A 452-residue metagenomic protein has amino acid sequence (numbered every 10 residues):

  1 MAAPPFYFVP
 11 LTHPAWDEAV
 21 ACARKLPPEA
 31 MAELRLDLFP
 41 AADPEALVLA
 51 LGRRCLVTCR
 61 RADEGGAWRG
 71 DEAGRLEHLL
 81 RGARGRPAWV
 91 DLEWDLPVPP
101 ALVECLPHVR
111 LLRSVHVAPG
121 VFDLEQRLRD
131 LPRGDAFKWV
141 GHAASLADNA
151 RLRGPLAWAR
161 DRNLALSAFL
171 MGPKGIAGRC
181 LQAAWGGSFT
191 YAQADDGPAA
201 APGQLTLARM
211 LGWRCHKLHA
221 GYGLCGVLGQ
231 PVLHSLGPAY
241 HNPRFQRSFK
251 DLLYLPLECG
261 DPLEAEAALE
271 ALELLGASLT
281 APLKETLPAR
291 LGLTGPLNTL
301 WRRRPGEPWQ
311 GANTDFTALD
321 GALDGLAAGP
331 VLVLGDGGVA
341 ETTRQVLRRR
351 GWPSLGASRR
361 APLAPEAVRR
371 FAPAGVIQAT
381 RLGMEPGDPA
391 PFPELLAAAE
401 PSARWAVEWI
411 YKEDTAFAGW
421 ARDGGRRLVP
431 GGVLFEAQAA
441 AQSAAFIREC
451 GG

Functional and structural regions predicted by a protein language model:
M1-A73, R84, Y222, C259-P262: Conserved N-terminal beta1-alpha1 strand-loop-helix module at the mouth
C55-P100, E285-L326: Glycine/small-residue-rich loop that forms an oxyanion/phosphate-binding "nest" at active or ligand-binding sites
D95-G223: Catalytic alpha/beta core domains of metabolic enzymes, predominantly
L170, L224-V232, N313-F316, L323-W352 (+1 more regions): Glycine-rich adenosine-cofactor-binding loop
Y222-L326, E413: Phosphate/diphosphate ligand-binding glycine-rich loop within oxidoreductases
T286, M384-W405, G419: Rossmann-fold NAD(P) dinucleotide-binding segment
R369-P391: Rossmann-like NAD(P)-binding element
S402-G451: Rossmann-fold NAD(P)-binding glycine/threonine-rich loop
